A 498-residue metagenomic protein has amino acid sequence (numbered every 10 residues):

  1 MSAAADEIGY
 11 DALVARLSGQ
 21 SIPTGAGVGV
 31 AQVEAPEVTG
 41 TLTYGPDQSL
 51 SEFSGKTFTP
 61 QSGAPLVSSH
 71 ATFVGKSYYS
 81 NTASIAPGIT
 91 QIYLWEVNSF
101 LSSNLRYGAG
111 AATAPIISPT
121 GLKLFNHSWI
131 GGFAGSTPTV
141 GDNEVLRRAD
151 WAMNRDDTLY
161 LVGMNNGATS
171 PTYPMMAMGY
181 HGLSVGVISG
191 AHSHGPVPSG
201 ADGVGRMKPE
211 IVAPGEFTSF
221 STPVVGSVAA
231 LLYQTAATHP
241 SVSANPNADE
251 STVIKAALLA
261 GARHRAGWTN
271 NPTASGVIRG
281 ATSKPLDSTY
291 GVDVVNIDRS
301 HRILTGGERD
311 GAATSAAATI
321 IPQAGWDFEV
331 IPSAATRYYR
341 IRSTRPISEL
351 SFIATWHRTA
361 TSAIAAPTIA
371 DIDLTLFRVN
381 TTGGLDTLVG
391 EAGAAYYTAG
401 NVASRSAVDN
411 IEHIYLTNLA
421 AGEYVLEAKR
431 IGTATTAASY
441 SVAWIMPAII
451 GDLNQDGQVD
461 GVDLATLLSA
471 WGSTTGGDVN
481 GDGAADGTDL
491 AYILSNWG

Functional and structural regions predicted by a protein language model:
M1-V14, A448-Q458: Boundary/junction segments of secreted and surface-exposed precursor proteins
A4-Y107, I117-F125, G132-D142, N154-L159 (+6 more regions): Subtilisin-like serine protease catalytic core
A35-T39, A83, I130-G132, G167 (+7 more regions): Acidic glycine-/aspartate-rich tracts in secreted/extracellular proteins
L105-P119, T137, A237-N245, D249 (+3 more regions): Surface-exposed intrinsically disordered loops and tails
E144-R147, L453-T474, D482-G498: Alpha-helical segments with a strong preference for the paired helices of cellulosomal dockerin domains
E250-K255, R337-Y339, T368, T375-T381 (+2 more regions): C-terminal edge strands of extracellular/lumenal beta-sandwich accessory domains
G276-I372, R378, T436, S441-A448: Secreted peptidase-domain scaffold signal
